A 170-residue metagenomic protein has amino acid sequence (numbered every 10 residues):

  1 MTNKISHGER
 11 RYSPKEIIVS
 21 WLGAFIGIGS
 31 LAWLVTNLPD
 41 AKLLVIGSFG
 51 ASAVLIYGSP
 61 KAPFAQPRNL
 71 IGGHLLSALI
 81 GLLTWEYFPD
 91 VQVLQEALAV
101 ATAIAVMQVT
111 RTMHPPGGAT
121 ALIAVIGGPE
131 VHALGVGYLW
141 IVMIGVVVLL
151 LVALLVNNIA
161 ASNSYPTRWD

Functional and structural regions predicted by a protein language model:
M1-L83, Y87-V106, H132-D170: Alpha-helical transmembrane segments and their membrane-interface boundaries that form or gate the permeation pathway
V109-T110: Hydrophobic alpha-helical membrane segments of integral membrane proteins
M113, G118-T120, A124-L139: Membrane-helix boundary connector in multi-pass membrane proteins
